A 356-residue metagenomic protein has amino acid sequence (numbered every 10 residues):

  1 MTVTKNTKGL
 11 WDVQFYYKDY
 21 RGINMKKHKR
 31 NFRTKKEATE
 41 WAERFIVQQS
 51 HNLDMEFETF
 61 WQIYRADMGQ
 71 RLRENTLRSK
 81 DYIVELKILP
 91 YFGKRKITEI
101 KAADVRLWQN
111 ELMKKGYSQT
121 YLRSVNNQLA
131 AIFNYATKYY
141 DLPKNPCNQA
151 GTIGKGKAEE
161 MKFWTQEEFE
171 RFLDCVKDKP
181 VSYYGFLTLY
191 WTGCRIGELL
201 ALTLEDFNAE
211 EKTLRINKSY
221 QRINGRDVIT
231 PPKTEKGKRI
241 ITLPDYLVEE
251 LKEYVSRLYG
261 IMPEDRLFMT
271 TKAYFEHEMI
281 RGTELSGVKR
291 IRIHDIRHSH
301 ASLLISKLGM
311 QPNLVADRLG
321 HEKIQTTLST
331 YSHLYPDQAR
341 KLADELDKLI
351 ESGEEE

Functional and structural regions predicted by a protein language model:
M1-K5: Short amphipathic beta-strand and strand-loop transition segments with alternating hydrophobic
N6-D12, Y16-A103, S256-R257, P263: N-terminal DNA-binding module of tyrosine recombinases/phage integrases
L53, A66-K144, A158, T271-A273 (+1 more regions): N-terminal core-binding DNA-recognition domain of tyrosine site-specific recombinases/integrases
Q119, R123, K138, L142-L202 (+5 more regions): Basic, Lys/Arg- and aromatic-enriched nucleic-acid-binding interface segment
T120, K138, L187, W191 (+4 more regions): C-terminal catalytic core of tyrosine-transesterase DNA break-rejoin enzymes
F163, Y220, V248, L319-D344: Catalytic-site neighborhood detector that most strongly recognizes the C-terminal catalytic loop/helix of tyrosine
E167, S219-R222, P244-K289: Active-site/catalytic core of tyrosine-dependent DNA strand-transfer enzymes
E211, N224, T230-K238, T242-L247 (+2 more regions): C-terminal secondary-structure termini that scaffold catalytic or DNA-interacting sites
